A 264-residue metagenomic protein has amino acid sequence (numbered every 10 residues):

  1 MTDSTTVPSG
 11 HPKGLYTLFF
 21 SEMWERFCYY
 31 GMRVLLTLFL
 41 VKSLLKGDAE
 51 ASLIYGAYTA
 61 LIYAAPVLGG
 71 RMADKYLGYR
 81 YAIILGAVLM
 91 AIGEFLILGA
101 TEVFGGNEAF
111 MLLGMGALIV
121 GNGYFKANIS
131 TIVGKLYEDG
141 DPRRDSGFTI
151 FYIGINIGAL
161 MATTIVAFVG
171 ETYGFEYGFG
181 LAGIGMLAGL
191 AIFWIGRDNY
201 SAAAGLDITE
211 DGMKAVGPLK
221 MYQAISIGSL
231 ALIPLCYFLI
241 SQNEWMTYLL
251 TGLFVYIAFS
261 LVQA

Functional and structural regions predicted by a protein language model:
M1-G10, D139, G170-A264: Intracellular loop-helix junctions on the cytosolic face of multi-pass helical membrane proteins
M1-G31, V103-A109: Cytosolic juxtamembrane N-terminal segment immediately preceding the first transmembrane helix of multi-pass
M23, G93, G106-F125: Hydrophobic core of transmembrane alpha-helices in multi-pass small-molecule transporters, especially MFS/SLC-type
M32-S52: Short amphipathic helix-loop junctions that connect adjacent transmembrane helices in Major Facilitator Superfamily/SLC
G56-K75, A91, K126, L160-A162: Central cavity-lining transmembrane alpha-helices of secondary-active solute carriers, predominantly the Major
K75-L89, G140-D141: Cytoplasmic membrane-interface "Motif A"-like loop-to-helix N-cap segments of 12-TM Major Facilitator Superfamily
I84-G106, Y237: C-terminal ends and interior cores of transmembrane alpha-helices in multi-pass membrane transporters/permeases
Y124-E138: Intracellular juxtamembrane helix-capping segments at the cytosolic ends of symmetry-related transmembrane helices
